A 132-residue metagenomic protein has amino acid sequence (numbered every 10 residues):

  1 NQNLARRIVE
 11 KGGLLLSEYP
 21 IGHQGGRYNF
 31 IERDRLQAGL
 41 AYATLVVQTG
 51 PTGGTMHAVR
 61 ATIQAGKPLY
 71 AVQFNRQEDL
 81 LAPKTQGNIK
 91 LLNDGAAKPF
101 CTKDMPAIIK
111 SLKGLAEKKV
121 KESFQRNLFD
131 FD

Functional and structural regions predicted by a protein language model:
N1-D132: Glycine-biased, small-residue-rich flexible motifs in mid-sequence functional cores and linkers
